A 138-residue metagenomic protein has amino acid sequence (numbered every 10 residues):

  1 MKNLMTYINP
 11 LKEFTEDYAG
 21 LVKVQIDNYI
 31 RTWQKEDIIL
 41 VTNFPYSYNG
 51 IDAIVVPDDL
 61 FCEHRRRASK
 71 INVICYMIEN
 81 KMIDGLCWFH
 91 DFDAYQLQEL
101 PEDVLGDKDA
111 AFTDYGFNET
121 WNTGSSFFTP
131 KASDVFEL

Functional and structural regions predicted by a protein language model:
M1-R66, E79-D84, P130: N-terminal anchoring/stem segment of glycosyltransferases
S47, Q96, D134: Glycine-rich nucleotide phosphate-binding loop and flanking beta-alpha elements of Rossmann-like dinucleotide-binding
V55, R67-W121, F128-P130: GT-A fold catalytic core of metal-dependent nucleotide-sugar glycosyltransferases, centered on the diacidic
P130-L138: Catalytic core and acceptor-binding pocket of nucleotide-sugar-dependent glycosyltransferases
